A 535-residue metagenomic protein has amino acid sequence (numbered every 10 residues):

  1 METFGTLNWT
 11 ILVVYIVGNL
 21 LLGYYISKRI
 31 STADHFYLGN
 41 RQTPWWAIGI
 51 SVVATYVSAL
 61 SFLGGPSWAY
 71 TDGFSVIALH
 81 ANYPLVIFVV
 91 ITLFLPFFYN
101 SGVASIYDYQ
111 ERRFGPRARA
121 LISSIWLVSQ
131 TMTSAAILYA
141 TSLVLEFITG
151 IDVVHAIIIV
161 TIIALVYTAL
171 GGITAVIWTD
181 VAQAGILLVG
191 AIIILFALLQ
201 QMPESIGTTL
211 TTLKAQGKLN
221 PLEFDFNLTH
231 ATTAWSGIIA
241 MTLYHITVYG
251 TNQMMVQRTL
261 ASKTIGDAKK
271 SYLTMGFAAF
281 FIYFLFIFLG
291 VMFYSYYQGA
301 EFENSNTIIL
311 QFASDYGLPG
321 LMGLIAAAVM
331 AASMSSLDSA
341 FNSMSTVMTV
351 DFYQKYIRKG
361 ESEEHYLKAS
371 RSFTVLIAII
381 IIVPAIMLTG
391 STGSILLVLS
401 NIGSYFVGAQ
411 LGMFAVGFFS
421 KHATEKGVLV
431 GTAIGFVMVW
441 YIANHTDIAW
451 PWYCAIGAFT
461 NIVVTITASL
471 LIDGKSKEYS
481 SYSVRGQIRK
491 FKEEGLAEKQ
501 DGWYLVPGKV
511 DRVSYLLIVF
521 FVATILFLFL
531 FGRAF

Functional and structural regions predicted by a protein language model:
M1-F535: Membrane-embedded helix-loop-helix hairpins and adjacent transmembrane boundary segments in multi-pass transporters
